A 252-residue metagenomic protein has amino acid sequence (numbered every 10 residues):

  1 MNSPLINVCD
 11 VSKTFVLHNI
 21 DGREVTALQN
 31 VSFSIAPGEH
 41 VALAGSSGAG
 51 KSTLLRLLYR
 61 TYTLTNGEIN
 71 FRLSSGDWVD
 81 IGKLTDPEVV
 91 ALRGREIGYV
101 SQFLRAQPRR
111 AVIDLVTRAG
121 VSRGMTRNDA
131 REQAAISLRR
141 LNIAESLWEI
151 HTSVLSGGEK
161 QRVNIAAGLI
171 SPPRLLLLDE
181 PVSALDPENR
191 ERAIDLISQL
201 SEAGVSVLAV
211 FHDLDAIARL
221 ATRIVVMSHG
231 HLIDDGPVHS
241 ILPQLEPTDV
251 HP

Functional and structural regions predicted by a protein language model:
Y59: Helix-to-loop junction immediately C-terminal to a conserved catalytic motif
R110-V121: Q-loop/switch helix immediately C-terminal to the Walker
D129-S146: Conserved ABC ATPase "signature" region
H151-L155, E159: Conserved ABC ATPase signature
G168-L169: ABC ATPase C-loop
P172: Conserved catalytic motifs of ABC-family nucleotide-binding domains
L176-D179: Catalytic Walker B motif of ABC-type/P-loop ATPase nucleotide-binding domains
